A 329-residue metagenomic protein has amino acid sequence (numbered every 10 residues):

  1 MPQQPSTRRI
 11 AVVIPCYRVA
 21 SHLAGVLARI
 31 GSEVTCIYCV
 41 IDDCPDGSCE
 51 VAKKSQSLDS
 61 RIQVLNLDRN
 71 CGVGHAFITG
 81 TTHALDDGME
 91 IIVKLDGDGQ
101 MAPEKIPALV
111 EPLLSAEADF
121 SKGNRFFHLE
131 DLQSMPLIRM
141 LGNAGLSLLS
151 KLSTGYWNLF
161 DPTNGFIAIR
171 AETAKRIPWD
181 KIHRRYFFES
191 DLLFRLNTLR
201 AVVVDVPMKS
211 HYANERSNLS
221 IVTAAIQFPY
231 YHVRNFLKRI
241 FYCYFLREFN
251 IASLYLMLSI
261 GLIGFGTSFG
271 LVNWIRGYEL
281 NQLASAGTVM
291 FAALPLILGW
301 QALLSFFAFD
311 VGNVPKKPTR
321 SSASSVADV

Functional and structural regions predicted by a protein language model:
P2-P5, I182-H183, F187-V329: Hydrophobic helical membrane-anchoring modules
R9-A11, C36, D191: Cell-envelope/extracellular polymer assembly enzymes that use nucleotide-activated donors
A11-P15, Y38-C39, N66: Short hydrophobic beta-strand elements that form part of the catalytic alpha/beta core underpinning NDP-sugar/donor
Y17-S32: Short, well-formed alpha-helical segments that are part of the catalytic scaffolds of diverse glycosyltransferases
S21-G25, D46-S55, R61: Acidic helix N-cap motif at the loop->helix transition within catalytic regions of sugar-transfer enzymes
I41-E50, R69, G99: A conserved acidic beta->alpha catalytic loop
Q63, L67-D86, I91, P103-Y186 (+1 more regions): Acceptor/aglycone-binding surface of glycosyltransferases and processive sugar-polymer synthases
